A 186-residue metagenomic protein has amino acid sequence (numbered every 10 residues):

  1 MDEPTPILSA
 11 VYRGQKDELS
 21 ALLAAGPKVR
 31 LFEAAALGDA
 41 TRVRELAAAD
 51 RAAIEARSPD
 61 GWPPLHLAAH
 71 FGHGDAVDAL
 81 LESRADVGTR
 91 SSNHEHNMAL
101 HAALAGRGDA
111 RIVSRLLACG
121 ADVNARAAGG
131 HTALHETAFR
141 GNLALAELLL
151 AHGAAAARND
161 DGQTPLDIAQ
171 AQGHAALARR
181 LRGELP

Functional and structural regions predicted by a protein language model:
M1-S9, D17-E33, C119, A151-H152 (+2 more regions): Ankyrin-repeat-protein effector appendages
M1-S9, K28-E33, A56-P64, R90-A102 (+2 more regions): Ankyrin-repeat boundary/"N-cap" motif
P6, G26-R30, D39-R42, A53 (+2 more regions): Structural recognition of alpha-solenoid helical scaffolds
S9-G14, E33-D39, L67-H73, A102-D109 (+2 more regions): Ankyrin repeat A-helix N-terminal signature
E18, R42, D75-A76, R111-I112 (+2 more regions): Conserved ankyrin/ankyrin-like repeat signature
A21-P27, E45-A53, D78-D86, S114-D122 (+2 more regions): Ankyrin repeat domain, specifically the short helix-to-loop turn at the C-terminus of the second helix of each repeat
S58-T89: Generic detector of contiguous secondary-structure segments
N124-Q163: Ankyrin-repeat and related helical/solenoid repeat scaffolds used for protein-protein interactions
